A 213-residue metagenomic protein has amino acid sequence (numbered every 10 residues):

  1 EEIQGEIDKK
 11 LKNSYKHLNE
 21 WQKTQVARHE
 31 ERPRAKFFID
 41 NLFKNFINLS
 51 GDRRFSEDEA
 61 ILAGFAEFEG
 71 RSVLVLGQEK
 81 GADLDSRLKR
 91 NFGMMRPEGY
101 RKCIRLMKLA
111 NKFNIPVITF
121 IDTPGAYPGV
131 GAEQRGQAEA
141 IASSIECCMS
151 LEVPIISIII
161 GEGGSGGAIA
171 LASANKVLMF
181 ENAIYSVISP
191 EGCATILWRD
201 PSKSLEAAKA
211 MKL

Functional and structural regions predicted by a protein language model:
E1-S72, E79, F92: Intrinsically disordered, low-complexity segments enriched in small/flexible residues
Q4, R32-I39, E59, R96-G99 (+5 more regions): Generic structural signal for well-ordered, non-membrane alpha-helical segments in soluble metabolic enzymes
K23, F55, F68, L74 (+7 more regions): Short, electropositive, low-hydrophobicity segments enriched in small/polar residues
P33-A35, D83-D85, Y127-P128: Short active-site-adjacent helix-start/loop capping segments
I47, G51, K108-N111, M149: Signal for well-folded cores of large energy- and translation-related assemblies
A63, F68-F120, A138-S143: Glycine-rich beta-alpha loop segments
I121-L213: Conserved catalytic cores of soluble enzyme domains, especially glycine-rich substrate-binding beta-alpha loops
